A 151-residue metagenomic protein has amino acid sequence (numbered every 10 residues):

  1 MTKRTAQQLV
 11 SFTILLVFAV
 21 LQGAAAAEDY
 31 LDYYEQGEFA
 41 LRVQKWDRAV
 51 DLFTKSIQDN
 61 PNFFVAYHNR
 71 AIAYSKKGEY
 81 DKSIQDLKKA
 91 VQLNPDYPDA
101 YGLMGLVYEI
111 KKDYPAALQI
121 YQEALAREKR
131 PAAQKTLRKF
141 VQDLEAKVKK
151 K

Functional and structural regions predicted by a protein language model:
Y30, L118-K151: Terminal, low-structured helical/coil segments at or just beyond the last alpha-helical repeat
Y30-L31, F64-V65, P98-D99, A132: Helix-start (N-cap) detector for alpha-helical repeat units in TPR-like alpha-solenoids, especially tetratricopeptide
E35, N69, K76, L103 (+1 more regions): Canonical tetratricopeptide repeat
R42-V43, K76-K77, I110, D143-K147: Register position in tetratricopeptide repeats
K55-Q58, S75, Q85-Q92, A126: Conserved structural position within tetratricopeptide repeats
